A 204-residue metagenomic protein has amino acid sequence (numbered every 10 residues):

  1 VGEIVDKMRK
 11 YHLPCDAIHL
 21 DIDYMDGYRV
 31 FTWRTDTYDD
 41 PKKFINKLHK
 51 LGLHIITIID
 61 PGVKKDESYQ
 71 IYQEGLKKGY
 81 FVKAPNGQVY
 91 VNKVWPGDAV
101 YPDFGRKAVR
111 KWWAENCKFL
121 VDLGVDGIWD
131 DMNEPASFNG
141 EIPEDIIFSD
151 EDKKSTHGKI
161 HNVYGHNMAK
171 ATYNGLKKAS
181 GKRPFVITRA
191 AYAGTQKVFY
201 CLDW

Functional and structural regions predicted by a protein language model:
V1-W204: Catalytic-domain carbohydrate-binding cleft regions of carbohydrate-active enzymes
